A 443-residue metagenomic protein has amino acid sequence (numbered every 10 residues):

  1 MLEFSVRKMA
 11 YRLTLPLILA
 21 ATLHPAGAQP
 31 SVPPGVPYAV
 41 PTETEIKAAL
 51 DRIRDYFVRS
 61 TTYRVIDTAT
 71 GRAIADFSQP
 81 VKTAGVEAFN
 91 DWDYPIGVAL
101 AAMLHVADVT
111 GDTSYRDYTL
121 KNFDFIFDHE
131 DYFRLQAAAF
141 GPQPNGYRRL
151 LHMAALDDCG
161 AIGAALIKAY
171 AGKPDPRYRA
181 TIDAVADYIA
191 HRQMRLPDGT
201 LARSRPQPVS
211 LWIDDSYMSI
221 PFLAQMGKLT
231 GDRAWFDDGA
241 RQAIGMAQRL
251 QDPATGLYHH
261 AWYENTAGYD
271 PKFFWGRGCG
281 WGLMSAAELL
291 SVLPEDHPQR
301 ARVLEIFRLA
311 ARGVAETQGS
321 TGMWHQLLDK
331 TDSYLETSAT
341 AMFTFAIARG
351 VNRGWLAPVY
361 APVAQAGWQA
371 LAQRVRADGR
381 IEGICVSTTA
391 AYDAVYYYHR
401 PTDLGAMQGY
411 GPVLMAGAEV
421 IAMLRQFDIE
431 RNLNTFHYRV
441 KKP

Functional and structural regions predicted by a protein language model:
M1-M9: N-terminal secretory signal peptides that target proteins for export/translocation
R12-H24: Bacterial N-terminal signal peptides
A26-P30: Boundary at the C-terminal end of the N-terminal hydrophobic targeting segment
P34-P95, V109, S114-R116, K121-D157 (+6 more regions): CBM-like carbohydrate-recognition segments
R116-L120, F127-W262, D270-K272, D378: Extended ligand-binding groove/face enriched in aromatic
A184, I213-Q326, S333-T344, L356-D393 (+1 more regions): Extended ligand-binding clefts on enzyme/binding-domain cores
